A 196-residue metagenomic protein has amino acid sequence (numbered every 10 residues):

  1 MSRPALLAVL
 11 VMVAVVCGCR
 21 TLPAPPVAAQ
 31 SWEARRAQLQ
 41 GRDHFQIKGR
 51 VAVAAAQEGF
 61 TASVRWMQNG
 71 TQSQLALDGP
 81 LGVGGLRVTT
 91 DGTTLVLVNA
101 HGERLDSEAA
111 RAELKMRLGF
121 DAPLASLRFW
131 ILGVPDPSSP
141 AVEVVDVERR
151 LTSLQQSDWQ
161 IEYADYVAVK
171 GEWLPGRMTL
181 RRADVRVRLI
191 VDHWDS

Functional and structural regions predicted by a protein language model:
M1-C19: Sec-dependent bacterial lipoprotein signal peptides
V13-R36: Bacterial Sec signal peptide processing site at the extreme N-terminus
A37-Q57: A short, Trp-centered hydrophobic/proline-enriched beta-strand micro-motif
G49-V53, V64, L75-L77, T152-Q156 (+1 more regions): Short beta-strand segments that buttress and anchor functional surface loops
V64-M67, V88-T90, A164-A168: Extended lipid/amphipathic-ligand handling interfaces
Q72-D121: An acidic-aromatic
A100-S157: Flexible, processing/modification-adjacent segments and terminal tails in exported/periplasmic/extracellular proteins
G133-S196: Gly/Pro-enriched, hydrophobic low-complexity segments that function as extracytoplasmic propeptides/linkers
